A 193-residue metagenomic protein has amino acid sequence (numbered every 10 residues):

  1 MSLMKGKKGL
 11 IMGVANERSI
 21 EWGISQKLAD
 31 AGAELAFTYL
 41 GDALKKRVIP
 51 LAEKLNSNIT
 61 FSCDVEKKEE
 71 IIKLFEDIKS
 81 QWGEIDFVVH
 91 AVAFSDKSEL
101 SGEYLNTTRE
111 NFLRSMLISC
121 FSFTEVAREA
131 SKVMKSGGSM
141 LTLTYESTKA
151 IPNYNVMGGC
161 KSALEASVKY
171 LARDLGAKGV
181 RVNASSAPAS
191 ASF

Functional and structural regions predicted by a protein language model:
S2-F37: Canonical Rossmann dinucleotide-binding motif of NAD(H)/NADP(H)-dependent dehydrogenases/reductases, specifically
K8, E34, E84, S139 (+1 more regions): Structural signature of beta-strand start/N-cap positions in the alpha/beta core of ABC transporter nucleotide-binding
K8-L10, V88-A93: Conserved hydrophobic beta-strands of the Rossmann-like cofactor-binding core in SDR/related NAD(P)H-dependent
G13-I20, A93-R128, K132, S136-K178 (+1 more regions): Catalytic loop of short-chain dehydrogenase/reductase
A29-A31, G41, N58-T60: Glycine-rich phosphate-binding loops of nucleotide-dependent enzymes
A33-R47: Conserved glycine-rich Rossmann-like NAD(P)H-binding loop of the short-chain dehydrogenase/reductase
A52-E69: Rossmann-fold cofactor-recognition segment
E66-Q81: Conserved Rossmann-fold cofactor-binding substructure of NAD(P)-dependent oxidoreductases
